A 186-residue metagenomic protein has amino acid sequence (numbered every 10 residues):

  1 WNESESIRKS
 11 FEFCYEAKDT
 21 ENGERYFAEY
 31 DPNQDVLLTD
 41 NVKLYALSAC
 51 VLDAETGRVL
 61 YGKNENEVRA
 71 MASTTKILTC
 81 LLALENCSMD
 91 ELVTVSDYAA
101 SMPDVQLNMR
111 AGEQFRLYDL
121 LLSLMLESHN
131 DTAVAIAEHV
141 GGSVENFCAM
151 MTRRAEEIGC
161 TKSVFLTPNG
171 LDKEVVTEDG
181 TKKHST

Functional and structural regions predicted by a protein language model:
E3-T186: Active-site-adjacent loops and short helices of periplasmic peptidoglycan-processing enzymes
